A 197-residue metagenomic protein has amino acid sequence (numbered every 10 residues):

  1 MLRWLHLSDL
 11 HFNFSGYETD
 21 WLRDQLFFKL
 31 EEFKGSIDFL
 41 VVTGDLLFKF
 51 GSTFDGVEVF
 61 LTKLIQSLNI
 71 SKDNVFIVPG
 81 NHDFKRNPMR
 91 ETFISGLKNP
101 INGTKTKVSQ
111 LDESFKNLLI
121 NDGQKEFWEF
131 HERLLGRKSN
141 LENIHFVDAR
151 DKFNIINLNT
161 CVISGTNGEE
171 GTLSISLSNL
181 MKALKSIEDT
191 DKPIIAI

Functional and structural regions predicted by a protein language model:
M1-V75, K85-R86, K182-D189: N-terminal active-site segment of His-dependent metallophosphoesterases
E32-D38, V147-R150, N154-N157, G165-I197: His/acidic metal-ligating clusters that form di-metal
T43, V78, I197: A cross-family glycoside hydrolase active-site/sugar-binding cleft signature
L46, E91-I94, S164: Surface-exposed, active-site-proximal loop segments in enzymatic domains
D55-G56, R90-I94, T172-L173: "Short basic amphipathic alpha-helical interaction patches in structured regions
I65-Q66, N143-F146: Catalytic micro-motifs at enzyme active sites that drive phosphoryl/nucleotidyl and oxygen chemistry
I70-D73, I77-N140: Active-site neighborhood of divalent metal-dependent phosphoester bond hydrolases
